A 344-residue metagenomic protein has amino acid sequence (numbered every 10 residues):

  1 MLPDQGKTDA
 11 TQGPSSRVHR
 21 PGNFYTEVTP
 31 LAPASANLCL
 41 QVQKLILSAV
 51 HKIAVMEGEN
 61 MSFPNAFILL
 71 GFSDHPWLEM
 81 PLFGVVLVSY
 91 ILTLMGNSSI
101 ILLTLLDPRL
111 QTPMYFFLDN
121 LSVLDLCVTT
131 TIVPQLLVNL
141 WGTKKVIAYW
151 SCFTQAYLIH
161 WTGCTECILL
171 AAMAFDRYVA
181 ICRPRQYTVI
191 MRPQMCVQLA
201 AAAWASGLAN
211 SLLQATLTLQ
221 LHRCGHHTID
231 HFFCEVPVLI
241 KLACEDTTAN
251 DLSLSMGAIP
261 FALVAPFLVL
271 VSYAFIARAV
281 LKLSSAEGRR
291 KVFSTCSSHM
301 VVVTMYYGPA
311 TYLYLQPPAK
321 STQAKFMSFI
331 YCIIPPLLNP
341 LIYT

Functional and structural regions predicted by a protein language model:
M1-K44, T104: Intrinsically disordered, low-complexity basic segments at termini and long loops, enriched in Pro/Gly and/or Arg/Ser
T26, A34-T344: Transmembrane helical core of 7TM receptor-like proteins
